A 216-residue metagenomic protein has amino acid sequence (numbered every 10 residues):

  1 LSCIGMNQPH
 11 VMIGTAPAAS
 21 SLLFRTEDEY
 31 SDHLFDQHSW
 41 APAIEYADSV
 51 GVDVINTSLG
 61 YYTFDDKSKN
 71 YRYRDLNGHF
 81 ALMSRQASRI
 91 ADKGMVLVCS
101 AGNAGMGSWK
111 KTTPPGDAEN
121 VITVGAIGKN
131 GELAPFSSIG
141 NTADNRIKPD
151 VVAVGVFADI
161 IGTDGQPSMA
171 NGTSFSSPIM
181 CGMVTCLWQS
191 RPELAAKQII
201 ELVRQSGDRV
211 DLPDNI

Functional and structural regions predicted by a protein language model:
L1-C3, L22-D28, K111, G155-I216: Hydrolase catalytic cores
L1-D36, V50, D66, D92-G94 (+4 more regions): Subtilisin-like serine protease catalytic core
M6, D53, T57, D150-F157 (+1 more regions): Glycine-rich, acidic and aromatic/proline-enriched surface loops and short helix-turn segments that act as binding
L22, V96-V98, T123, V152 (+1 more regions): Structural detector of well-ordered beta-strand residues that form the stable sheet scaffold of enzyme domains
T26-D117, N145-R146, T163-S177: Substrate-binding/access-modulating region of protease and related hydrolase catalytic domains
D65, G131-L133: Glycine/Thr-rich phosphate-binding loops of Rossmann-like dinucleotide-binding domains
I127: Carbohydrate-associated surface elements
S137-A158: Internal glycine-rich alpha/beta core junctions
